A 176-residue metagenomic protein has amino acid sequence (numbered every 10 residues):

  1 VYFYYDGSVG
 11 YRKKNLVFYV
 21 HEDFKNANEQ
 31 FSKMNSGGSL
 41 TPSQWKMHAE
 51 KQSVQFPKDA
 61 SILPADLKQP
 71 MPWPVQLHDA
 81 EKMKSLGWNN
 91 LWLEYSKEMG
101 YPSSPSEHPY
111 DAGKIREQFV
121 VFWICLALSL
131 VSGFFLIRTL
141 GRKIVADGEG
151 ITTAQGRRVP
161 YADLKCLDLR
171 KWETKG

Functional and structural regions predicted by a protein language model:
V1-G141: Eukaryotic intrinsically disordered, low-complexity regulatory linkers and tails enriched in Ser/Thr/Pro
N26-S36, A154-E173: Cytosolic juxtamembrane regulatory segments of multi-pass membrane proteins
H78, L93, C166-G176: Acidic, Ser/Thr- and proline-rich intrinsically disordered linker/docking segments of eukaryotic scaffolds
L128-Y161, K165-D168: Conserved beta-hairpin
